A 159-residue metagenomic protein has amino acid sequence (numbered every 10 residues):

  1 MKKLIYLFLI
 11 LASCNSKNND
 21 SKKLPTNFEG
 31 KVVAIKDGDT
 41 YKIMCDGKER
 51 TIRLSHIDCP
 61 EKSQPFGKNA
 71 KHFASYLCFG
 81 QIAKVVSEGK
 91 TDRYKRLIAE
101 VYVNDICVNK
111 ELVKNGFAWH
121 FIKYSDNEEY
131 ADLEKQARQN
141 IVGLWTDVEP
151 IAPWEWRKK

Functional and structural regions predicted by a protein language model:
K2, F8-K159: Small beta-barrel nucleic-acid-binding modules, primarily SNase/OB-fold domains and secondarily Tudor-like barrels
